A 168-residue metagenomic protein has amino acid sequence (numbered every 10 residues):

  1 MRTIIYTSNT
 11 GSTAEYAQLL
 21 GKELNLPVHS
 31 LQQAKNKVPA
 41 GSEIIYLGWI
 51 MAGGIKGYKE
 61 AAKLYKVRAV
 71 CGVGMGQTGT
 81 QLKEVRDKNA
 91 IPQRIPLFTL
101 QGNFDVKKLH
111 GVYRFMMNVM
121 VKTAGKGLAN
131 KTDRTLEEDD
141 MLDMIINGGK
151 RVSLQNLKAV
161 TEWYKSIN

Functional and structural regions predicted by a protein language model:
M1-L64, E162-N168: N-terminal beta1-alpha1-beta2 submodule of the flavodoxin-like/Rossmannoid cofactor-binding fold
G11-A14, G79, V106, L154: Loop/helix-junction capping segments adjacent to catalytic residues or to phosphate/diphosphate-binding pockets
K22, E60, K83-D87, R114 (+4 more regions): Charged/polar, solvent-exposed surface patches and flexible loops
Q32-V112: Helix-loop-strand module that forms the ligand-binding subsite of alpha/beta enzymes
G102-L128: Short, solvent-exposed beta-strand-terminating loops
V119-N168: Glycine-rich phosphate/pyrophosphate-binding loop and the adjoining helix
